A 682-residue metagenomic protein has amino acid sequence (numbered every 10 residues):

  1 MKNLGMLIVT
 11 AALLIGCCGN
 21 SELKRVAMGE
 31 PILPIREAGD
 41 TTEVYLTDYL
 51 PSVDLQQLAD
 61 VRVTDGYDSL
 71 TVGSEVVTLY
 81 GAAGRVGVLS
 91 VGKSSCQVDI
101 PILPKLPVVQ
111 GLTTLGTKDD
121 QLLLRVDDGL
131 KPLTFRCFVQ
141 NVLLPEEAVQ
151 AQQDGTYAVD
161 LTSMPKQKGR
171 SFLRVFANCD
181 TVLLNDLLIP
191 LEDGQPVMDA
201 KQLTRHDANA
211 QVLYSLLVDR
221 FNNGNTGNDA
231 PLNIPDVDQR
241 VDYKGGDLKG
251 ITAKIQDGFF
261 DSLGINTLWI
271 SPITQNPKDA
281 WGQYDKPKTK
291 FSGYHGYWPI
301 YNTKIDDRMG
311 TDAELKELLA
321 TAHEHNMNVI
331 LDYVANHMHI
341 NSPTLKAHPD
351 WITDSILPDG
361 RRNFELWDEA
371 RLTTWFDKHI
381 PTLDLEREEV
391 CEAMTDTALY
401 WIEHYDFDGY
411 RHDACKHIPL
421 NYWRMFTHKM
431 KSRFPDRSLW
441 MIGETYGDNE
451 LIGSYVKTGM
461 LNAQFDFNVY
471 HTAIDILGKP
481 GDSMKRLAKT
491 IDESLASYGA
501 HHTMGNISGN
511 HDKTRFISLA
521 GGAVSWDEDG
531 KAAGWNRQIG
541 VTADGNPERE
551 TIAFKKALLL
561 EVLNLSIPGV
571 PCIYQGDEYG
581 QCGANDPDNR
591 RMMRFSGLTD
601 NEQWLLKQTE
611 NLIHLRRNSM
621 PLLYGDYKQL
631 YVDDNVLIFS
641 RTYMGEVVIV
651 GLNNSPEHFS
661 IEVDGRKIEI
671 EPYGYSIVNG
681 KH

Functional and structural regions predicted by a protein language model:
I15-C17: C-terminal motif of bacterial Sec signal peptides marking the signal peptidase cleavage site
M28-A59, G111-T134: Solvent-exposed, low-complexity, repeat-rich "mucin-like" stalks and linkers
T42, T397-L399, E403-D408, A414-I507 (+5 more regions): Active-site-proximal helices and loops of the catalytic beta/alpha 8
L50-S69, K131-P145, I661-E662: Change to "...patches in solvent-exposed regions of secreted, membrane-anchored, or virion-exposed structural
L79-R85, S163-R170: Surface-exposed, short loops/turns at beta-strand junctions within beta-sandwich domains
E147-Q152, N653-H682: C-terminal beta-sandwich/jelly-roll accessory domains of carbohydrate-active enzymes
D207, Q211, F221-Y405, M425-P435 (+2 more regions): Substrate-binding/active-site clefts of carbohydrate-active enzymes
L630-D664: Carbohydrate-binding surface patches
